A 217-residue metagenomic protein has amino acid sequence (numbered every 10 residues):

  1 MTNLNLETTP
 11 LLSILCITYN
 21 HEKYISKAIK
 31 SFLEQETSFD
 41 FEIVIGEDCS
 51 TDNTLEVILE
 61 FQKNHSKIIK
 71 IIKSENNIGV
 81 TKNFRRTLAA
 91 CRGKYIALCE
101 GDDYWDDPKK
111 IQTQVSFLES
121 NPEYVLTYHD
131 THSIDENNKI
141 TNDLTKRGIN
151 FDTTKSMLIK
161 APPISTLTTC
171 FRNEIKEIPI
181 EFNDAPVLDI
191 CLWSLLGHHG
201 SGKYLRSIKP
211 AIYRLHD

Functional and structural regions predicted by a protein language model:
L6, K30-D40: Short, acidic, metal-binding catalytic loop of nucleotide-sugar glycosyltransferases
N20, F32, D48-C49, I78: Conserved short acidic donor-positioning loop in nucleotide-sugar-dependent glycosyltransferases
H21-E34, D107: Short, well-formed alpha-helical segments that are part of the catalytic scaffolds of diverse glycosyltransferases
E47-E56, N76, E100: A conserved acidic beta->alpha catalytic loop
S74-C91, T113: Glycine-rich, basic loop-to-helix element that forms the pyrophosphate-binding segment of sugar-nucleotide handling
A89, H129, R147-D217: Conserved nucleotide-sugar donor-binding catalytic segment
I96: Short aromatic/hydrophobic "clamp" motif used to bind/position activated sugar donors
P108-T141: Conserved donor NDP-sugar-binding/catalytic core segment of glycosyltransferases
